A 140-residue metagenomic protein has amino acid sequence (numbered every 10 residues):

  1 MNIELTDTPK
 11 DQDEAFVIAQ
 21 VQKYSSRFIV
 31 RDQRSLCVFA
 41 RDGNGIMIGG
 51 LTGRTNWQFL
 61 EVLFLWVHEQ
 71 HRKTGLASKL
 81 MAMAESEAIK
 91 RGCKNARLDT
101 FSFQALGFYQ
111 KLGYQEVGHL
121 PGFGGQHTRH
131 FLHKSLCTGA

Functional and structural regions predicted by a protein language model:
I3-L63, H68, F103, G122 (+1 more regions): Acetyl-CoA-dependent GNAT
V17, Y109, Y114: Conserved active-site tyrosine of GNAT-family acetyltransferases
R31, T74, R91-K94: Short coil/turn segments at alpha/beta junctions that flank glycine-rich nucleotide-binding fingerprints
K73-S86, K111: Conserved acetyl-CoA-binding loop-helix of GNAT-fold acetyltransferases
L80, Q104-A105: Conserved short alpha-helix immediately C-terminal to the canonical SAM/SAH-binding motif I of Rossmann-like
A88-F101: Conserved GNAT acetyl-CoA-binding A-motif
R97-D99, Q115-F131: Conserved catalytic-core motifs of GNAT/GCN5-like acyltransferases
